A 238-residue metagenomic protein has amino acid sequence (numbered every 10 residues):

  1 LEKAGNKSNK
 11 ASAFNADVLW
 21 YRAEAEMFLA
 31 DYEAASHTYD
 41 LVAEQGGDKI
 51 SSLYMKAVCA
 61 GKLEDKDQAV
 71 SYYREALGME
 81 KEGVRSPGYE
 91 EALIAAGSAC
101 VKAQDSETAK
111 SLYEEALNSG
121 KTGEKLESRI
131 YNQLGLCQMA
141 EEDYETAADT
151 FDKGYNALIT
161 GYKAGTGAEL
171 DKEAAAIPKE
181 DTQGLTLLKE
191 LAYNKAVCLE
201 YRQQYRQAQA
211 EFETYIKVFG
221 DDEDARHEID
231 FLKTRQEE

Functional and structural regions predicted by a protein language model:
F28, K62, A95, K102 (+3 more regions): Register position in tetratricopeptide repeats
